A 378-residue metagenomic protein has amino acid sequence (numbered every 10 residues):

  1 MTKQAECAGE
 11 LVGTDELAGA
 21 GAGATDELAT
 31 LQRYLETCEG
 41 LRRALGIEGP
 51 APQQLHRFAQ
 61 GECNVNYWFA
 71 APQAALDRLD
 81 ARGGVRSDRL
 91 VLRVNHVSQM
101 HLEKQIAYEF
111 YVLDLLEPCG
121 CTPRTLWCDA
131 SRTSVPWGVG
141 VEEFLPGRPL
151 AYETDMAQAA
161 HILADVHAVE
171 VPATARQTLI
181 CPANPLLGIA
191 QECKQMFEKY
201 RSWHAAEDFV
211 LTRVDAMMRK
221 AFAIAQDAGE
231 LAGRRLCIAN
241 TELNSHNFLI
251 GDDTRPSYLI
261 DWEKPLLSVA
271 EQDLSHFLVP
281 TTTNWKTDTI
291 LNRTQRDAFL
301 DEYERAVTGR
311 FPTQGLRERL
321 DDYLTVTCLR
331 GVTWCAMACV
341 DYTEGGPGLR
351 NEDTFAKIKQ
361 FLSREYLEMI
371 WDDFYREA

Functional and structural regions predicted by a protein language model:
K3-Q4, E16, F311-Q314, G331-A378: ATP/Mg2+ or Mg2+-diphosphate-binding catalytic cores that bind nucleotide phosphates or diphosphates via glycine-rich
Q4-A29, P72-V85: Intrinsically disordered, low-complexity terminal tails and inter-domain linkers enriched for S/T/G/P/D/E
E27-Q54, V171-T241, G251, D373-Y375: An alpha-helical support segment within catalytic cores of ATP-dependent transferases
H56-Q191, L231-G233: ATP-binding pocket architecture of kinase catalytic cores
H56-R78, V91-L92, V135, F222-Q272: Active-site acidic catalytic loop and adjacent metal/ATP-binding pocket of ATP-dependent phosphoryl transfer enzymes
Q99, P149, F248, L267-V269 (+1 more regions): Conserved protein kinase catalytic core
D273-R310, T325-E344: Active-site activation/catalytic loop segments of kinase-like enzymes and analogous catalytic loops in related
R310-D322: Acidic, serine/threonine- and proline-rich low-complexity regulatory regions
